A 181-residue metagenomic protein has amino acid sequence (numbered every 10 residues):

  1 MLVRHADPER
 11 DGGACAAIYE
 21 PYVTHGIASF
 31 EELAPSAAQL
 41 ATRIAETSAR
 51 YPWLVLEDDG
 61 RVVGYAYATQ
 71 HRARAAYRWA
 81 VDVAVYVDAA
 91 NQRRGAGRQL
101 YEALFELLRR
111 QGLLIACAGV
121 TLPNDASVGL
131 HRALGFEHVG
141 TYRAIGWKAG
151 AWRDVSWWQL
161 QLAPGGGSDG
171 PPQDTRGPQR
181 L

Functional and structural regions predicted by a protein language model:
L2-C15: A short beta-loop-alpha structural element at the N-terminal edge of CoA-dependent acyl/N-acetyltransferase catalytic
A17-A34, T47: Helix-loop element at the rim of GNAT/NAT acetyltransferase active sites that forms part of the acceptor-substrate
E32-A90, Y101-E102, Q161-L162: Acetyl-CoA-dependent GNAT
Y67-Q70, C117-V120, R132, E137-D154 (+1 more regions): Conserved catalytic-core motifs of GNAT/GCN5-like acyltransferases
Q92, A118-V128: Conserved beta-strand-loop-alpha-helix junction that forms the acyl-donor binding cleft
R93-L107, G129-A133: Conserved acetyl-CoA-binding loop-helix of GNAT-fold acetyltransferases
L108-V120: Conserved GNAT acetyl-CoA-binding A-motif
A144-L181: C-terminal "cap" of GNAT-fold acetyltransferases
